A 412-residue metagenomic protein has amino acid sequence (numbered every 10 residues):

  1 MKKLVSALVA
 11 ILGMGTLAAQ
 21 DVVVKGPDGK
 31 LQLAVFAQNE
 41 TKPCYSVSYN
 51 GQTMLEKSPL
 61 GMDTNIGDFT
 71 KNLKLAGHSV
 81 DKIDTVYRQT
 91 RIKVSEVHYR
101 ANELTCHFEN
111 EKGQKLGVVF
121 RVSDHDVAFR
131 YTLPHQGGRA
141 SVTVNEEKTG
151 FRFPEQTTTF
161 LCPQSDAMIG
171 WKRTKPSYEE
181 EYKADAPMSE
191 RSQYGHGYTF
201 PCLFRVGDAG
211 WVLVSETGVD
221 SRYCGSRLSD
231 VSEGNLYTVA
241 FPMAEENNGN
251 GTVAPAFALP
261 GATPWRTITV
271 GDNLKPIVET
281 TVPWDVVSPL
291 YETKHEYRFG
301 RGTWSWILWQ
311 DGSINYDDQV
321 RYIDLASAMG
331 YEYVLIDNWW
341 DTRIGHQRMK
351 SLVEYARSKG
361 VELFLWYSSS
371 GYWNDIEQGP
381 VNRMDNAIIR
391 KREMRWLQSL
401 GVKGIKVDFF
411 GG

Functional and structural regions predicted by a protein language model:
M1-D21: Bacterial Sec-dependent N-terminal signal peptides
D21-P283: N-terminal accessory beta-strand-rich subdomains and adjacent acidic, glycine-rich linkers that precede catalytic cores
V122, F257-A258, S313-D317, R343-Q347 (+1 more regions): Soluble non-cytosolic domains of exported or imported proteins
Y131, A326, D408: Conserved, mostly hydrophobic/aromatic
K148, P201-L203, I323, K350-V353: Short amphipathic alpha-helical segments and helix-helix/interface helices
A258-Y333: An acidic-aromatic substrate-binding cleft motif
L335-G412: Aromatic- and carboxylate-enriched substrate-binding clefts and catalytic-loop regions of carbohydrate-active enzymes
